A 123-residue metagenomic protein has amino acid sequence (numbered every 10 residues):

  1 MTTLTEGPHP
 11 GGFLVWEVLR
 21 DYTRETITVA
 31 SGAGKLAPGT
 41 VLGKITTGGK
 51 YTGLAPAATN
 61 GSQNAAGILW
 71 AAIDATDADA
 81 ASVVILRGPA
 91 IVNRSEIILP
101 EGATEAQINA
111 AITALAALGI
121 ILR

Functional and structural regions predicted by a protein language model:
M1-R123: Surface-exposed, low-hydrophobicity beta-strand/loop segments enriched in small/polar/acidic residues
